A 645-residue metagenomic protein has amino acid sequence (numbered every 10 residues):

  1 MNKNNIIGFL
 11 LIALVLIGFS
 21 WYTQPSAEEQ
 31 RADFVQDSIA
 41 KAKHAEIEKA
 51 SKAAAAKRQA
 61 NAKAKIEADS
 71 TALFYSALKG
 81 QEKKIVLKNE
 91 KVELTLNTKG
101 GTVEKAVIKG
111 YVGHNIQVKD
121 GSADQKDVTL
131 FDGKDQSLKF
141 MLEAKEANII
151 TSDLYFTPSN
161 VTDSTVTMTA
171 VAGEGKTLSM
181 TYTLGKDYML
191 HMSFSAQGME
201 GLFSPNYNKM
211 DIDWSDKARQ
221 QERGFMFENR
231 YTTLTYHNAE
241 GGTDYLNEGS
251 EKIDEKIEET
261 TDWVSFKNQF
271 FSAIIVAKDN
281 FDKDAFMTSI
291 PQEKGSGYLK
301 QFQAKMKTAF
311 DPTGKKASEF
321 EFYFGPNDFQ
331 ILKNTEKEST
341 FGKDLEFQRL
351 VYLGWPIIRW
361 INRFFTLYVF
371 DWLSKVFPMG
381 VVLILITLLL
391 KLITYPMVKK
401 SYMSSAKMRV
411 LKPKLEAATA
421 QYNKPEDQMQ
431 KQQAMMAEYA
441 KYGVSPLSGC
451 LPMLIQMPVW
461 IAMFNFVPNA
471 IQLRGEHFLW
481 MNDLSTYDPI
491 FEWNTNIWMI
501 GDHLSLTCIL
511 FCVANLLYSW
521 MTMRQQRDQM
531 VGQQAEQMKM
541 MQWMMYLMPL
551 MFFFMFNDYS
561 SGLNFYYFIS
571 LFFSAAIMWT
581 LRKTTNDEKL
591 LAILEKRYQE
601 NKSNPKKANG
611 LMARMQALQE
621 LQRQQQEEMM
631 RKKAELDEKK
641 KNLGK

Functional and structural regions predicted by a protein language model:
M1-A54, L96, G185, F194-E200 (+7 more regions): Helix-loop-helix
K49-E82: Short, Gly/Pro- and small/polar-rich lid/capping loops
A77-L345: Soluble non-transmembrane domains of integral membrane proteins
